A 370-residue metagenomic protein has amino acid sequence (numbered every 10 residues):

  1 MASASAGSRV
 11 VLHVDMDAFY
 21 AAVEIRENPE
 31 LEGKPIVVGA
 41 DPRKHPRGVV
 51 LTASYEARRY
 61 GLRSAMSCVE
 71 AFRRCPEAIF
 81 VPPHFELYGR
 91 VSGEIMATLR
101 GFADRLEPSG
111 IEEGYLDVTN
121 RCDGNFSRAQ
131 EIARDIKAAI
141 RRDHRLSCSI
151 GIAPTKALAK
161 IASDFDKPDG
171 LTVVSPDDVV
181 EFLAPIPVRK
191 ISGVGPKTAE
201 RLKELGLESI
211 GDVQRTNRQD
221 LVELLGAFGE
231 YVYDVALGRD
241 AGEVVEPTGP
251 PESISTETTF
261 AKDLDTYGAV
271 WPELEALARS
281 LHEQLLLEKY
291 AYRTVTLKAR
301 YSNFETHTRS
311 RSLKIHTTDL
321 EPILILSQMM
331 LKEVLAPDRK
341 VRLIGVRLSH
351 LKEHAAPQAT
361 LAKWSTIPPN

Functional and structural regions predicted by a protein language model:
M1-L224, E230-Y231, L348, K352-N370: Gly/Gly-Pro- and Ser/Thr-rich, intrinsically disordered tail segments characteristic of DNA damage-repair and tolerance
A4, H13, L183, K190 (+2 more regions): DNA-contacting surface of Y-family translesion DNA polymerases
S109-E113, A153-K156, Y290-T294, R339-L343: Short Gly/Ser/Thr- and Asp/Glu-enriched loop/turn motifs at secondary-structure junctions
S147-S149, T296, L343-G345: Residues at or immediately flanking beta-strands
